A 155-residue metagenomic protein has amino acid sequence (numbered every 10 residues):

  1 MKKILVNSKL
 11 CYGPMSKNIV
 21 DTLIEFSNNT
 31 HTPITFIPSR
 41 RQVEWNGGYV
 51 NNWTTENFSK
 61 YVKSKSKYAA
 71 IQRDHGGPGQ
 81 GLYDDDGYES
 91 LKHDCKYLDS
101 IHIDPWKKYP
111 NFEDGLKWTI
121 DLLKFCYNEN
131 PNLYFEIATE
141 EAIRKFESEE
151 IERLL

Functional and structural regions predicted by a protein language model:
M1-W53: N-terminal capping/small domains of soluble enzymes
R40-E129, Y134, T139-E141, F146-S148: Active-site beta->alpha loop and helix N-cap motifs at the rims of alpha/beta catalytic domains
E150-L154: Generic multipass alpha-helical transmembrane bundles of integral membrane proteins
